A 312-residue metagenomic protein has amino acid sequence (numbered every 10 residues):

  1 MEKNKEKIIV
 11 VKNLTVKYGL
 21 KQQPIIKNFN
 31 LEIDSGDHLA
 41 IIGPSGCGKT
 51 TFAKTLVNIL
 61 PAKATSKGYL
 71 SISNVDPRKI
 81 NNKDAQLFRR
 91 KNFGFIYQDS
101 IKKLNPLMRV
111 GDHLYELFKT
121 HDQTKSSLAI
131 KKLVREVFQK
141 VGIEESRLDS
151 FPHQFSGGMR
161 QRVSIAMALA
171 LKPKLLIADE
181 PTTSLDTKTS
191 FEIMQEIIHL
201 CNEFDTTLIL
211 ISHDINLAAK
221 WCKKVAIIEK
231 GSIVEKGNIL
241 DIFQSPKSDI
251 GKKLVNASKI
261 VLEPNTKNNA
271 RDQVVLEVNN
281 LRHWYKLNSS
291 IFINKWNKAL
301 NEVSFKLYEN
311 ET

Functional and structural regions predicted by a protein language model:
T65-D76: Conserved ABC transporter NBD signature motif
P77-G94, T120, D241-P246, I291-N294: ABC ATPase NBD coupling module
L128-S146: Conserved ABC ATPase "signature" region
A170-K174: A short, proline-enriched helix->beta-strand linker immediately N-terminal to the Walker B motif in ABC-type P-loop
A218-K220: A short, surface-exposed alpha-helical micro-motif characterized by mixed small hydrophobic and charged/polar residues
F243-E277: C-terminal boundary and immediately downstream tail of ABC-type ATPase nucleotide-binding domains
